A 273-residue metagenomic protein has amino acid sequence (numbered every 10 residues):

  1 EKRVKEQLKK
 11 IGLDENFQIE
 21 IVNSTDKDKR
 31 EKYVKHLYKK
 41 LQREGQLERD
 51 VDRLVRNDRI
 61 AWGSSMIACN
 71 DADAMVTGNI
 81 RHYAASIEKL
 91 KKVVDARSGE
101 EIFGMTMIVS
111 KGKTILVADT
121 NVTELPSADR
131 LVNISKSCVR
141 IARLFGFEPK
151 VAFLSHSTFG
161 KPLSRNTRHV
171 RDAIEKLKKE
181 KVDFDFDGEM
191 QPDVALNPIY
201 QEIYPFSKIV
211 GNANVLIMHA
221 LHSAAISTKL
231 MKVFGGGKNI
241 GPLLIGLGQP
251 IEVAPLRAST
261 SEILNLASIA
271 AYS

Functional and structural regions predicted by a protein language model:
E1-S273: Anion-binding alpha/beta catalytic cores of soluble intermediary-metabolism enzymes, centered on
